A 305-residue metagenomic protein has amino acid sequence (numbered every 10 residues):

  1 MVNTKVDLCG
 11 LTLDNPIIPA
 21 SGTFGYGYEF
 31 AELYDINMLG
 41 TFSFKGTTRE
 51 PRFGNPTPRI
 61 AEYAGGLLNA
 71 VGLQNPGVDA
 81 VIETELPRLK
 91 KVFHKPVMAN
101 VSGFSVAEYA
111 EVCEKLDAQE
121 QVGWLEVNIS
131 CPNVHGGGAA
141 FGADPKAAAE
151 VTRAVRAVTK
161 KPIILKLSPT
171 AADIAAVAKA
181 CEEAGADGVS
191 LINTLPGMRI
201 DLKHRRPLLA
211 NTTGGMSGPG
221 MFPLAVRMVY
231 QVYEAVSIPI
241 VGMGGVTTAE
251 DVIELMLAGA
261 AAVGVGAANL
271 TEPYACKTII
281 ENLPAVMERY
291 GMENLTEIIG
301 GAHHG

Functional and structural regions predicted by a protein language model:
M1-V97, S102-F104: N-terminal capping/small domains of soluble enzymes
T4, I17-A20, G40-F44, V97-V101 (+6 more regions): Hydrophobic faces of well-ordered beta-strands that scaffold small-molecule active sites in alpha/beta enzyme cores
L33, K45, R88, Q119 (+6 more regions): Change "in soluble alpha/beta enzymes" to "in soluble alpha/beta proteins
T48-F53, P132-V134, P196-R199, L270-E272: Short gly/pro/ser/thr-enriched loop/turn and capping motifs at secondary-structure boundaries
N55-A64, I200-G214, M256, A268-E293: C-terminal helical cap(s) of enzyme catalytic domains, especially alpha/beta-barrels
E83, V106-V241, T247-V265: Alpha/beta enzyme core
V246-T248, L270-T271: Short Gly/Pro-enriched loop/turn and capping motifs at secondary-structure junctions
T296-G305: A short, charged, Gly/Pro-tolerant segment at domain boundaries
